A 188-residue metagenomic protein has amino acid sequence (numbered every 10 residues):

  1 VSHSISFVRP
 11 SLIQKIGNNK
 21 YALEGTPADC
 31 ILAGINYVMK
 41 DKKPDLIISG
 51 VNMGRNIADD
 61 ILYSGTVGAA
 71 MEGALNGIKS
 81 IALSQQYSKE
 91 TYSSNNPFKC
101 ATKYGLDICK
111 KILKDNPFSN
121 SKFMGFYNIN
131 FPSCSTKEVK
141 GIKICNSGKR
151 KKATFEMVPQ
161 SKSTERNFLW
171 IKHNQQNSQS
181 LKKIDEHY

Functional and structural regions predicted by a protein language model:
V1-N36, K43: A cross-family phosphate/adenosyl-ligand binding-site feature
H3-F7, I61-S64, K143-I144: Short, glycine/charged-enriched secondary-structure capping and boundary segments
N19-Y21, D45-I47, K79-I81, G125-N128: Structural motif
T26-P27, N52-R55, C134: Short glycine-rich anion-binding loops that position phosphate/pyrophosphate groups of nucleotides and phosphorylated
A28, L32-N36, A70-A74, T102 (+1 more regions): Predominant activation on well-ordered alpha-helical scaffold segments within soluble catalytic domains
K40-D41, F123: Alpha-helix termination/capping residues and helix-transition junctions
D41-T91: Internal, conserved structured core segments that host functional sites
F98-Y188: Electrostatically charged, flexible surface regions
